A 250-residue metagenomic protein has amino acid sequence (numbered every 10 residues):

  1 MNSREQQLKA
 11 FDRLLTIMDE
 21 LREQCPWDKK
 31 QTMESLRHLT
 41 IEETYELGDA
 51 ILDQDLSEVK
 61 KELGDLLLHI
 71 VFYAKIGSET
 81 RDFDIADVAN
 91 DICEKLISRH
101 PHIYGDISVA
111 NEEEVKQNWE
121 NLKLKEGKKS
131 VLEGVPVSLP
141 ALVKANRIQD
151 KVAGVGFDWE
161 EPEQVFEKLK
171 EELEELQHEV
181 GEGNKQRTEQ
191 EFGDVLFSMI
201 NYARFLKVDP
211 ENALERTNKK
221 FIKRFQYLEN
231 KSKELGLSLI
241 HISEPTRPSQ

Functional and structural regions predicted by a protein language model:
N2, I17-E46, A50-D55, V152-Q164: Active-site flanking loop/helix segments enriched in acidic
Q7, K30, E34-R37, L63 (+3 more regions): Conserved phosphate/pyrophosphate-binding and hydrolysis machinery centered on Walker-type P-loop NTPases, extending
Q7-L15: Onset of an N-terminal alpha helix
T40-G48, L52, L56-S78, A86-C93 (+2 more regions): An amphipathic alpha-helical micro-motif enriched in hydrophobic residues with embedded/adjacent acidic residues
S78-V143: Charged mid-protein connector segments
S130-E179: Charged, well-structured binding/catalytic surfaces in domain cores that contact anionic ligands
E229-L239: Primarily interfacial, aromatic-capped hydrophobic alpha-helices that serve as membrane anchors
I240-Q250: Single conserved hydrophobic/aromatic residue that forms the stacking wall/gate of nucleotide- or nucleobase-binding
